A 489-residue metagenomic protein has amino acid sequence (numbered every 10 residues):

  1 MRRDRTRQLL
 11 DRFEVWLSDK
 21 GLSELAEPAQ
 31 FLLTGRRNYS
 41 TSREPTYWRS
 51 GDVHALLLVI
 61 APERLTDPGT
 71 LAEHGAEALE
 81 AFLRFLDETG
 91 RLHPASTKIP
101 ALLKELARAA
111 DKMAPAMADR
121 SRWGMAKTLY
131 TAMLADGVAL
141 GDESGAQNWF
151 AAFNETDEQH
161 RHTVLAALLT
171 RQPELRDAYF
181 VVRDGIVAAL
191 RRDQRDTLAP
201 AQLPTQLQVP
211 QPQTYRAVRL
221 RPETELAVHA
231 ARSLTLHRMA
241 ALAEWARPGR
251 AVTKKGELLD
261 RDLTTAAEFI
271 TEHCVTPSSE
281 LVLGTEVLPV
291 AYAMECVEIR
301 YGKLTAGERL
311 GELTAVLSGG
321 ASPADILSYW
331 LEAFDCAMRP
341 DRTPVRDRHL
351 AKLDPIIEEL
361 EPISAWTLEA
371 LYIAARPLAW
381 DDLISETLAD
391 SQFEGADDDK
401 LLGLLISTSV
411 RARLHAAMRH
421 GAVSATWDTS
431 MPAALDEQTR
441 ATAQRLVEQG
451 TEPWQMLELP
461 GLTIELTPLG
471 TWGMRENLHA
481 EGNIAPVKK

Functional and structural regions predicted by a protein language model:
M1, D11-M117: N-terminal core-binding DNA-recognition domain of tyrosine recombinases/integrases
G21, L25-E44, S50-A61, E158-I299 (+2 more regions): Short, amphipathic alpha-helical interface elements at domain boundaries that mediate macromolecular binding
L65-E73, E225-R232, H273-L281, T343 (+3 more regions): Short, charged/polar micro-motifs that form catalytic or ligand-binding hotspots
L71-A81, P277-A293, L401-S430: Short amphipathic alpha-helical interaction segments
H74-R195, L283-Y292, V297-R300, R413: Amphipathic alpha-helical protein-interaction segments
H93-A109, T285-P289, M294, E298-A351 (+2 more regions): Accessory beta->alpha helical hairpin/"wing" motif in late/C-terminal subdomains of nucleic-acid enzymes
P362-A365, I373-D398, I406-M418, A422 (+1 more regions): Long, helix-rich, hydrophobic modules that act as membrane-proximal anchors or helical bundle/coiled-coil regulators
